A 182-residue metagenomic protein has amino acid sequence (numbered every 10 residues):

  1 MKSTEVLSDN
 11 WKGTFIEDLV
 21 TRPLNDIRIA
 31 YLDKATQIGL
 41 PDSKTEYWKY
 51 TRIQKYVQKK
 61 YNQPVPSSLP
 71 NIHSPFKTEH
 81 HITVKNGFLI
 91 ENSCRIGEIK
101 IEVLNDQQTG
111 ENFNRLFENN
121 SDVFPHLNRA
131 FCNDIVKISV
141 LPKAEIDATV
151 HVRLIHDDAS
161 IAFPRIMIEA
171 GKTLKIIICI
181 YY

Functional and structural regions predicted by a protein language model:
M1-Y182: Glycine-rich and polybasic anion-binding loops at the starts of cofactor/ligand-binding domains
